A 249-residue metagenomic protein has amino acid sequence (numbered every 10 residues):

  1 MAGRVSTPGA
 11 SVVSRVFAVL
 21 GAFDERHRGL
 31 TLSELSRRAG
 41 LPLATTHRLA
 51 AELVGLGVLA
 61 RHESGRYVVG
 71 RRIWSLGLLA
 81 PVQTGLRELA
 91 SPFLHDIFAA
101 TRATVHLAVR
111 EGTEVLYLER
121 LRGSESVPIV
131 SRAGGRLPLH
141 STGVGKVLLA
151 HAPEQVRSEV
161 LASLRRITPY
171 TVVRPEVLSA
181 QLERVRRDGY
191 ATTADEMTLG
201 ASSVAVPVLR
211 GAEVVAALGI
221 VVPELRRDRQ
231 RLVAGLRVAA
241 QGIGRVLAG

Functional and structural regions predicted by a protein language model:
M1-Q83, Q230, Q241-G249: N-terminal helix-turn-helix
G9-V13, R66, G70, Q83 (+9 more regions): Short, structured helix-loop boundary elements
L59-A60, L107-A108, V208: A structural signal for short hydrophobic beta-strand segments in well-ordered beta-sheet cores
R72-A100, S126-I129: Conserved segment of winged-helix/HTH DNA-binding domains
E88-A100, R184, D188, G242 (+1 more regions): Amphipathic alpha-helical regulatory segments at dimerization interfaces that relay allosteric signals between sensory
L107-G112, L121: Short hydrophobic alpha-helical segments used for membrane anchoring or interfacial signaling
E125-M197: Short, solvent-exposed recognition segments
Y170-G244: Extended hydrophobic
